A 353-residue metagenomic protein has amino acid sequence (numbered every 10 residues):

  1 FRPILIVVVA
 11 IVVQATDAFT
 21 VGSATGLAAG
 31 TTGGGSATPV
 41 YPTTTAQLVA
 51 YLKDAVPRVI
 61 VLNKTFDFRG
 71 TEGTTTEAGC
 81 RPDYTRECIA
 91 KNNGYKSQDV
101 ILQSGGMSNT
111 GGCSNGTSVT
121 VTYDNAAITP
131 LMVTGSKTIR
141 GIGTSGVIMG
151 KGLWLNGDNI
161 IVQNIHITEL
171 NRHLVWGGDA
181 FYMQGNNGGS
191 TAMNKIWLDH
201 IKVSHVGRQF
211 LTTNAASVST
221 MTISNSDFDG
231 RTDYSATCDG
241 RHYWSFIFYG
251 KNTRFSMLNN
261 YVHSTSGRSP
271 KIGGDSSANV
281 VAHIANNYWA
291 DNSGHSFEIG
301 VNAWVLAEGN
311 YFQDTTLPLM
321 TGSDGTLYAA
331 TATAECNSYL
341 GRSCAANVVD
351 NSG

Functional and structural regions predicted by a protein language model:
R2-A127, S338-G353: Extracellular "leader-to-stem" segments immediately downstream of a signal peptide or signal-anchor in secreted/lumenal
P42, Y261-S264, P270-K271, A285: Secreted/periplasmic proteins that engage bacterial cell-wall peptidoglycan
T44-T45, N63-T65, I142, N214 (+2 more regions): Active-site-proximal beta-strand/loop segments in catalytic clefts of secreted hydrolases
Q47-L48, D67-F68, S145-V147, T168-E169 (+15 more regions): Extracellular beta-strand scaffolds
V59, G150-K151, F297: Surface-exposed patches in mature extracellular/periplasmic domains of secreted proteins
E72-G250, R254-F255: Right-handed parallel beta-helix
K271-G353: Extracellular beta-rich repeat passengers
